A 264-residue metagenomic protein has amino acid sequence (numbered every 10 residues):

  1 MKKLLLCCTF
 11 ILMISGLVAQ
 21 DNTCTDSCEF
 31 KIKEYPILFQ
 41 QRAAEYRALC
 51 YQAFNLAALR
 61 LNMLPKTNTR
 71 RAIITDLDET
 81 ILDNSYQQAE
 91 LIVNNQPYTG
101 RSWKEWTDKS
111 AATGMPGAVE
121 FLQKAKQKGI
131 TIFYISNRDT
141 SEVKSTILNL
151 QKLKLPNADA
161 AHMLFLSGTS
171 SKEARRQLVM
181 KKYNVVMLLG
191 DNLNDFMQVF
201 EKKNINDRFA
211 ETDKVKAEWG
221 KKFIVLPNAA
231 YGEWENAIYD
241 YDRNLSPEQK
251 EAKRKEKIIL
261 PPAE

Functional and structural regions predicted by a protein language model:
M1-C24: Bacterial Sec-dependent N-terminal signal peptides
V18-T75, D240-Y241, L245-E264: Non-catalytic pre-domain segments flanking phosphatase-related domains
A44-Y51, N68, D108-P116, N137-K144 (+1 more regions): Soluble non-cytosolic domains of exported or imported proteins
P65-I73, I132-N137, H162: Surface-exposed patches in mature extracellular/periplasmic domains of secreted proteins
P65-R70, I81-A112, Q127: Active-site neighborhood of HAD-like aspartate-dependent phosphohydrolases
R71-I81, E142, L166: Acidic helix-start/capping segments at beta-turn-to-alpha-helix junctions
K104-F133, T140: Short, acidic loop-to-helix structural element flanking the phosphoryl-transfer center in phosphate-processing enzymes
D139, V143-E264: C-terminal cap/substrate-recognition subdomain and adjoining C-terminal extension of metal-dependent phosphatase-like
